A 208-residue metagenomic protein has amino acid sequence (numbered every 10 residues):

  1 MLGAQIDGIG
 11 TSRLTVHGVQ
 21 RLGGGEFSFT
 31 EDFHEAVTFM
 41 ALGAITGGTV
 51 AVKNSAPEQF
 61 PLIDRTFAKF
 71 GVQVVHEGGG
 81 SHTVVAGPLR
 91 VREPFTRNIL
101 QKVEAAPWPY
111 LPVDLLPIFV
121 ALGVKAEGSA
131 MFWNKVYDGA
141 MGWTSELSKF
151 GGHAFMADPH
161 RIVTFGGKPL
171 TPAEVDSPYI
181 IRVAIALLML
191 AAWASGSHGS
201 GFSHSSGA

Functional and structural regions predicted by a protein language model:
M1-A208: Short, structured segments at the rim of ligand-binding sites
